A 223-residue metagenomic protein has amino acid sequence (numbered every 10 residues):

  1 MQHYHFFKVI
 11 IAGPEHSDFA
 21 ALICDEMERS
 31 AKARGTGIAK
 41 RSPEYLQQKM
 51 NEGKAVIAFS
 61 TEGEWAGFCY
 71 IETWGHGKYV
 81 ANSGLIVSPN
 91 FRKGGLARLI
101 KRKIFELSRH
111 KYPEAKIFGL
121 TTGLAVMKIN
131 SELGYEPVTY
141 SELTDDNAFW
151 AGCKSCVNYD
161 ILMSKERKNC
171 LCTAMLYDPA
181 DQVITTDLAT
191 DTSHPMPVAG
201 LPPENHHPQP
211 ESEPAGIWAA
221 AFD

Functional and structural regions predicted by a protein language model:
M1-H5, R109-E114, F118-D223: Terminal substrate-recognition subdomain of acyl/acetyltransferases
H3-L22: A short beta-loop-alpha structural element at the N-terminal edge of CoA-dependent acyl/N-acetyltransferase catalytic
E15, R41, T121-T122: Short beta->alpha linker loops
S17, N90, G94, L124: Loop/helix-junction capping segments adjacent to catalytic residues or to phosphate/diphosphate-binding pockets
C24-P89: A conserved beta-strand-loop-helix scaffold within acyl/acetyltransferase catalytic domains
L46-Q47, F105, M127: Short amphipathic alpha-helical segments and helix-helix/interface helices
V87, K93-S108, I117-G119: Conserved acetyl-CoA-binding loop-helix of GNAT-fold acetyltransferases
